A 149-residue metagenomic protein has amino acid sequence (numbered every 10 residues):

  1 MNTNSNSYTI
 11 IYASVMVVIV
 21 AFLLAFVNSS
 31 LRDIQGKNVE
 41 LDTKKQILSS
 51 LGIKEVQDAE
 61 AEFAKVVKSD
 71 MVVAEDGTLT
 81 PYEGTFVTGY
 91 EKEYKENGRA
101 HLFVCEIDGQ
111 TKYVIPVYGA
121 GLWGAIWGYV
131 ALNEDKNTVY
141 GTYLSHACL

Functional and structural regions predicted by a protein language model:
N2-L149: Flexible, solvent-exposed loop/hinge segments and secondary-structure transition points
